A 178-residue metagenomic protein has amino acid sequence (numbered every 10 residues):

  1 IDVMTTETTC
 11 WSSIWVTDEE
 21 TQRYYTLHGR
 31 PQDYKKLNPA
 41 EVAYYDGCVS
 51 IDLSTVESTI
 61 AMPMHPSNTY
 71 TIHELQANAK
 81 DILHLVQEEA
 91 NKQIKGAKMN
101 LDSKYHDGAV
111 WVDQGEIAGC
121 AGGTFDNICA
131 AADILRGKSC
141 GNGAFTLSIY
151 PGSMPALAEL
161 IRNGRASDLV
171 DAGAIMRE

Functional and structural regions predicted by a protein language model:
I1-E178: Fe-S-dependent hydro-lyases/dehydratases of central metabolism
